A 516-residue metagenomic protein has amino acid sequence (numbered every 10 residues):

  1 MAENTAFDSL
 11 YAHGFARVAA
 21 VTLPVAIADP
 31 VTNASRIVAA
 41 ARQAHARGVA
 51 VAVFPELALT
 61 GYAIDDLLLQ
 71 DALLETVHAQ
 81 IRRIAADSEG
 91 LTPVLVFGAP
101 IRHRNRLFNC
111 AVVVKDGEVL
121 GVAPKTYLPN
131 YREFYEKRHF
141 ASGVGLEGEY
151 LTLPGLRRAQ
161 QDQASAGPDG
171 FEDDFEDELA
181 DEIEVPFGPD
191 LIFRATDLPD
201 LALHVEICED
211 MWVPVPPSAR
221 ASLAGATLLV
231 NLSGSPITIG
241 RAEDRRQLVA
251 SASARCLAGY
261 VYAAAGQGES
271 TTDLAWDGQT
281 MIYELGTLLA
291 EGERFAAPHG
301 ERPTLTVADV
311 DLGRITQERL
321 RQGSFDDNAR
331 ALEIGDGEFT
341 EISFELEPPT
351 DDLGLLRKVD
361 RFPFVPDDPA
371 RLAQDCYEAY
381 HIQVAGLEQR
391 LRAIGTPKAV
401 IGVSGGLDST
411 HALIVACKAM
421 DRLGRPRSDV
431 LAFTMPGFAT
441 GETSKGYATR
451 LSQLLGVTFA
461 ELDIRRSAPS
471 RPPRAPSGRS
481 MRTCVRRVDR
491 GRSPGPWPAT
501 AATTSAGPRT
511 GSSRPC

Functional and structural regions predicted by a protein language model:
M1-G402, L413-I414, K418-R427, T458-F459: Enzyme catalytic cores with a strong preference for nitrogen-chemistry domains
Y62, V403-A416, S444-Y447, A475: Short glycine/threonine-rich loop-to-helix capping motif typified by GTGT followed within a few residues by an Asp-Pro
S165, P508-C516: Short, intrinsically disordered, charge-balanced linker/junction segments flanking boundaries in proteins
F339, S343-P363, R425-T503, T510-G511: A conserved beta-strand->alpha-helix junction
Q374-H381, A385, Q389, T410-K418 (+5 more regions): Feature representing long, continuous alpha-helical segments
